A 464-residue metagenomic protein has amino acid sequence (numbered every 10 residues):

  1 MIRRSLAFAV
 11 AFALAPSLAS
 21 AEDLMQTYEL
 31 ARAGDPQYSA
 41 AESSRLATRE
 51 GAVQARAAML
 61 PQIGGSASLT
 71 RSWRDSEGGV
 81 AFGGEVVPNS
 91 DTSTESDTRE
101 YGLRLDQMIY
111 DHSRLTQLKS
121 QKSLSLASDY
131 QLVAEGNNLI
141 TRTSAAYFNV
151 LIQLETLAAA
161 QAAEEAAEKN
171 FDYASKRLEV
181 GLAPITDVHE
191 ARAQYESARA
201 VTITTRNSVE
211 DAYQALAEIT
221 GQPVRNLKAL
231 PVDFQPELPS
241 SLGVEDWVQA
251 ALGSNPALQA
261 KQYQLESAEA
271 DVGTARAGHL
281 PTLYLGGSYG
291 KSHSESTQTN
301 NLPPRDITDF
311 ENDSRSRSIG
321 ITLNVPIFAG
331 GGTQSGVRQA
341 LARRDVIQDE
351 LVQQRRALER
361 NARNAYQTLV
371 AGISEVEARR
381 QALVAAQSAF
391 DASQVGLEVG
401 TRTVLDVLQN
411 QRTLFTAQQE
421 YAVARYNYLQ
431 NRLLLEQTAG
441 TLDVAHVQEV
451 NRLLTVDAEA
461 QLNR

Functional and structural regions predicted by a protein language model:
I2-S20: Gram-negative bacterial Sec-dependent N-terminal signal peptides
R3, W73, E420-R464: Acidic, low-complexity, intrinsically disordered peripheral segments
A19-S68, R74, Q107, L230-E266 (+4 more regions): Bacterial Sec-pathway N-terminal export signals of envelope proteins
Q26, T98-G102, A145, E190 (+2 more regions): Transmembrane beta-barrel architecture of outer-membrane proteins
E29-S39, L46-Q62, G102-S120, Y130-N137 (+7 more regions): A glycine-/polar-enriched beta->alpha junction
A40-A55, E135, L139-A158, K169 (+5 more regions): Amphipathic alpha-helical coiled-coil segments
S66-Q107, P231-S241, G273, G286-V325 (+2 more regions): Small/polar, glycine/serine/threonine/aspartate-rich low-complexity segments that form flexible
N138-L252, T368, G372, V376 (+4 more regions): Periplasmic alpha-helical coiled-coil/stalk elements that build and connect Gram-negative outer-membrane
